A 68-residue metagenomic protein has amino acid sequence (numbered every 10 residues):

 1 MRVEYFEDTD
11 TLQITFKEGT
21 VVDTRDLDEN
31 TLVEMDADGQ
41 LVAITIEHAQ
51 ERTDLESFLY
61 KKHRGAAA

Functional and structural regions predicted by a protein language model:
M1-A68: Small, basic N-terminal interaction modules of short regulatory proteins
